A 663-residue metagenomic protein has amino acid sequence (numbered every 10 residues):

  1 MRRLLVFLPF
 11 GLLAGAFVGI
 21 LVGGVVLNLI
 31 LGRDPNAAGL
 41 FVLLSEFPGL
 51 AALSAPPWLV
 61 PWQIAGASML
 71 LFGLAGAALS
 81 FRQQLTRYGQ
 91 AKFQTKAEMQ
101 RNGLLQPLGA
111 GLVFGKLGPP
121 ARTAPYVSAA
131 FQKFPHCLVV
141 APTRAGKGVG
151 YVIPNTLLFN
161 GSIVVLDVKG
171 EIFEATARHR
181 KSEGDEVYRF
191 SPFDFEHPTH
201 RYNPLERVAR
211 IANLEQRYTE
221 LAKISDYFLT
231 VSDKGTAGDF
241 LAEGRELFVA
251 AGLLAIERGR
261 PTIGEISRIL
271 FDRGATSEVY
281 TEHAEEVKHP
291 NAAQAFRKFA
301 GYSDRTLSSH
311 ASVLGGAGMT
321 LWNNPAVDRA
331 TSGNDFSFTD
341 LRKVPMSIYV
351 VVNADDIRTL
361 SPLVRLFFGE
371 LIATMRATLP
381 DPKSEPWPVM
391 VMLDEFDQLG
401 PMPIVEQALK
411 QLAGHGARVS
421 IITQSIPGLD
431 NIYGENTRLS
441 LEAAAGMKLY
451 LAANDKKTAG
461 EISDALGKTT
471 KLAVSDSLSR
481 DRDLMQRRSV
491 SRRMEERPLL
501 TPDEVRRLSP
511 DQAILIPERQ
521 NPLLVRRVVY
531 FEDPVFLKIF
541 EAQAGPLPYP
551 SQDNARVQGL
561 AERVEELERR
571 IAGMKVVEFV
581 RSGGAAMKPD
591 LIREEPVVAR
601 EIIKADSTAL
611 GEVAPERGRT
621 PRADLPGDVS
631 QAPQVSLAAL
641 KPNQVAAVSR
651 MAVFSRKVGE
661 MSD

Functional and structural regions predicted by a protein language model:
M1-A145, V149-V152, H197, P204-L205 (+4 more regions): Basic- and hydrophobic-enriched, low-structure N-terminal and domain-boundary segments that flank ATP-binding catalytic
G15-N28, K133-F134, L138-A417, I432-Y433 (+7 more regions): P-loop NTPase motor domains
Q106-A110, P362-L366, I462: Conserved long hydrophobic alpha-helices within structured protein cores
L409-I514: Conserved ATP-driven motor cores of ASCE-family P-loop NTPases powering translocation/secretion/packaging/pilus
S477, L484-M485, S489-V490, M494 (+6 more regions): Intrinsically disordered, low-complexity regions enriched in serine, threonine, proline and polar/charged residues
F531: Active-site-proximal, glycine-rich beta->alpha crossover segments in alpha/beta enzymes that shape flexible
A599-D663: Long, low-complexity, intrinsically disordered segments
